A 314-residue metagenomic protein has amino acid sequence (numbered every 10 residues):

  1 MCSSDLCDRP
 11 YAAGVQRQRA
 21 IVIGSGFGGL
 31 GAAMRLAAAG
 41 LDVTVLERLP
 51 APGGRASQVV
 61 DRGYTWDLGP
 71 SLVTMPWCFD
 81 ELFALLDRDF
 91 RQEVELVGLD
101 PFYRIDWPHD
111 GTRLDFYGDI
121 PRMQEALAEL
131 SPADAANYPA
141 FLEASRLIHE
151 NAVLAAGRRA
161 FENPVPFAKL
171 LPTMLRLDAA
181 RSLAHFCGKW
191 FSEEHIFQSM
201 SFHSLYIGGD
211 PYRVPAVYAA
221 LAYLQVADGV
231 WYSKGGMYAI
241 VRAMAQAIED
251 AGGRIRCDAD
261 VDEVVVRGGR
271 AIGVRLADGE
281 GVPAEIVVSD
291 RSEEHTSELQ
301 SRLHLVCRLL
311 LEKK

Functional and structural regions predicted by a protein language model:
M1-S3, E298-Q300, L305-C307, K314: Short, small-residue-biased leader/transition segments that mark boundaries at the very start of proteins
Q16-E150: N-terminal glycine-rich phosphate/pyrophosphate-binding loop and immediately adjacent elements
Q16-Q18, L276-I286, D290: Core beta-strand elements of the Rossmann-like FAD/NAD(P) dinucleotide-binding domain in flavoenzyme oxidoreductases
L36-A39, F186-W190, S199-F202, A243 (+3 more regions): Generic, well-ordered alpha-helical scaffold segments in large soluble proteins
P108-V214: Rossmann-like flavin
A220-L276: Helical element adjacent to the flavin cofactor pocket in flavoenzyme catalytic cores
S289-E293, S297, S301: Flavin (primarily FAD) binding-site architecture
